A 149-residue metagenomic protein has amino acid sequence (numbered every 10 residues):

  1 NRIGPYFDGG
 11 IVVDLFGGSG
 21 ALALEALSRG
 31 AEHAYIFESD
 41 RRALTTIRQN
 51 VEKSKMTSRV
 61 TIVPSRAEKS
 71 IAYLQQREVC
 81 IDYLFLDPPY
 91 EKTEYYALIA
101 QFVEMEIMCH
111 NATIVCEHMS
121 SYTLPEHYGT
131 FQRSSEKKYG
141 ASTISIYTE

Functional and structural regions predicted by a protein language model:
N1-E149: Class I S-adenosyl-L-methionine-dependent methyltransferase catalytic core
